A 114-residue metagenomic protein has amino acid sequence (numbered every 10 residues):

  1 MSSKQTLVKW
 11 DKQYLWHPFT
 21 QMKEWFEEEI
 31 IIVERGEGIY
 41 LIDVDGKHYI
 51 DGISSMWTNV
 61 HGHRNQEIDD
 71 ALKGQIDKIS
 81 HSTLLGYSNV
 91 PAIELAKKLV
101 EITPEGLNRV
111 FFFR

Functional and structural regions predicted by a protein language model:
M1-R35, P91-A92: Active-site-adjacent loop/helix segments that line or gate small-molecule/cofactor pockets in enzymes
K4, H48-R114: Glycine-rich loop-to-alpha-helix module at the N-terminal edge of alpha/beta enzyme cores
K23-E27, L41, Y49, I68-D69: Residues in flexible loops and secondary-structure boundaries
I30-G52: Active-site and channel-lining beta-strand-loop segments that bind or position nucleotide-derived/phosphorylated
